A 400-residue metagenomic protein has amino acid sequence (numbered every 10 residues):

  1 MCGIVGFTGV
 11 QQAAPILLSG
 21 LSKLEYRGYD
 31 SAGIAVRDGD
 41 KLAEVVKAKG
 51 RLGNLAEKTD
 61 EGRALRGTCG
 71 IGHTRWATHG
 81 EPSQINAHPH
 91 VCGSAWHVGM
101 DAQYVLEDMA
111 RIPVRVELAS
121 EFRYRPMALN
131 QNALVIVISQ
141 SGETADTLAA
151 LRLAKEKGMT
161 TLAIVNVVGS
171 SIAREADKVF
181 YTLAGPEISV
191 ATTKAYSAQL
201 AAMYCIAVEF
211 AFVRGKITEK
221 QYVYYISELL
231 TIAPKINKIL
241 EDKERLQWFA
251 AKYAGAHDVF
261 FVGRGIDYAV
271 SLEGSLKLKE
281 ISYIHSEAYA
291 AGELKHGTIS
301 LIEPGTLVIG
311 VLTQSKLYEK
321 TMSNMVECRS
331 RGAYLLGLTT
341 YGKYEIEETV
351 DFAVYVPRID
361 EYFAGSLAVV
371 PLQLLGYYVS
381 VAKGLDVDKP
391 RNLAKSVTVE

Functional and structural regions predicted by a protein language model:
M1-C92: N-terminal glutamine amidotransferase
G20-S22, E187-K194, P357-G365: A short glycine/serine-rich beta->alpha loop
L24-I34, C92-V105, F261, G265-E280 (+1 more regions): Conserved phosphate/anionic-ligand binding catalytic regions in large, soluble enzymes, centered on
G80-E81, R115-E121, T161-L162, E241-E244 (+1 more regions): Short gly/ser/thr-rich secondary-structure transition/capping motifs
W96-Y224, E228-T231, V311-V354, L375 (+1 more regions): Glycine-rich phosphate-binding loops that contact phosphosugars or nucleotide phosphates
V168, K178-L307, S380-E400: Active-site phosphate/pyrophosphate-binding segments
Y334-L336, E347-T349, I359-E400: Generic C-terminus detector
